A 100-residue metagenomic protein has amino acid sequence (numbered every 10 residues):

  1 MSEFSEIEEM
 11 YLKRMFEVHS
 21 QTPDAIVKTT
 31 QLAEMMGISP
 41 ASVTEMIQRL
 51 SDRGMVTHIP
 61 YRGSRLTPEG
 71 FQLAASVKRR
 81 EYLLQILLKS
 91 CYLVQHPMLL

Functional and structural regions predicted by a protein language model:
S2-I38: N-terminal helix-turn-helix DNA-binding core of bacterial DNA-binding proteins
A41: Key DNA-contact positions within bacterial/archaeal DNA-binding proteins
I47: DNA major-groove recognition helix of helix-turn-helix
S51-P60: A short, conserved structural fragment
R62-R80: Basic, amphipathic "hinge/linker" alpha-helix immediately C-terminal to the N-terminal HTH DNA-binding motif
Y82-L100: Amphipathic alpha-helical dimerization/coiled-coil segments that flank or bridge DNA-binding/regulatory modules
